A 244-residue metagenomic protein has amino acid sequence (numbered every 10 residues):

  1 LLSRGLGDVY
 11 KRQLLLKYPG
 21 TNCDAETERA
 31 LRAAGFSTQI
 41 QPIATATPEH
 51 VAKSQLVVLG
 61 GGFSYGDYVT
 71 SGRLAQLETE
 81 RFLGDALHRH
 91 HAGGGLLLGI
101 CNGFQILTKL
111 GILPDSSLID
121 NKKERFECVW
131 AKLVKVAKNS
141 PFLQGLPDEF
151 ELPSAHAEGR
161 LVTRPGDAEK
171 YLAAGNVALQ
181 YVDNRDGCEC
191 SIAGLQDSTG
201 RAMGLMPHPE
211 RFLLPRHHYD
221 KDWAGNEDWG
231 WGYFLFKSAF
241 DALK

Functional and structural regions predicted by a protein language model:
L1-Y10: Single conserved hydrophobic/aromatic residue that forms the stacking wall/gate of nucleotide- or nucleobase-binding
G5, A52-K53, G93: Alpha-helix C-terminal capping/helix-to-coil transition sites in glycosyltransferase folds
K11-A34: Short, charged N-terminal beta->alpha structural module
I40-Q41: A structural preference for short, hydrophobic beta-strand core positions in alpha/beta folds
A44-T47, K53, A86-R89, L118-K244: Amide-donor transfer/coupling interface in amidating biosynthetic enzymes
L56-G61, G66-D67: N-terminal cofactor/phosphate-binding cores enriched in small/glycine residues, especially glycine-rich loops such as
Y65-S140: Cysteine-nucleophile active-site neighborhood
